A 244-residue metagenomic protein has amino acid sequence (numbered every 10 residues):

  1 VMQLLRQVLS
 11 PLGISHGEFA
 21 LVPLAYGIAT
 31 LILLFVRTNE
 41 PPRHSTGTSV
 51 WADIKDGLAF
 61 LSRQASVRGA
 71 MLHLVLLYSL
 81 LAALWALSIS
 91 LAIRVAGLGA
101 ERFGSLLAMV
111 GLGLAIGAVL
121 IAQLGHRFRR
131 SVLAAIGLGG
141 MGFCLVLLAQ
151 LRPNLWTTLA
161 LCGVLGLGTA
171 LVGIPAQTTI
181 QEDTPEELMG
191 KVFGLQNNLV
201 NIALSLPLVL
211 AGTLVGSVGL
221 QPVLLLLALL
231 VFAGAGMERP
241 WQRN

Functional and structural regions predicted by a protein language model:
V1-I32: Helix-loop-helix hairpin linking two adjacent transmembrane segments in secondary transporters
Q3, A83-S90: Transmembrane-helix terminus/interface motifs of multi-pass secondary transporters
R6-S10, V36, A59-R63, L81: Residues at helix-coil transition
F19, P23-Y26, L31, K55 (+3 more regions): C-terminal transmembrane bundle of multi-pass solute transporters/carriers
L33-L34, P41: Active-site donor/metal-binding and catalytic loop motifs of nucleotide-sugar-dependent glycosylation enzymes
R37-N39, P185: Generic structural signal for alpha-helix starts
N39-L72: Juxtamembrane intracellular "pre-TM" segments in multi-pass secondary transporters
S62-A83, G163: Pair of pore-lining "gating" transmembrane helices in MFS-fold secondary transporters
